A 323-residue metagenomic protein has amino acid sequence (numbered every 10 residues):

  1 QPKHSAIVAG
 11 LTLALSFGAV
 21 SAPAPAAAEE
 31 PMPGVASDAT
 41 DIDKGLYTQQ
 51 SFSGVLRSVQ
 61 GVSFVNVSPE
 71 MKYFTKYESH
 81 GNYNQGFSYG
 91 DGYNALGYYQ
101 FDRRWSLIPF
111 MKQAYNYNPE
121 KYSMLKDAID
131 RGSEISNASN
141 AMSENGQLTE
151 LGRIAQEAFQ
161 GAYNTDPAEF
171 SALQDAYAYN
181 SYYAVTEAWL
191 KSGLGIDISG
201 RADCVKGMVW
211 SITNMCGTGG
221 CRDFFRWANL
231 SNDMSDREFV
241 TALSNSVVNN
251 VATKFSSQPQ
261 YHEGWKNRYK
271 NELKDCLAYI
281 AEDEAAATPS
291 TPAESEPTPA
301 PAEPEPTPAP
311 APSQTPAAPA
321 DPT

Functional and structural regions predicted by a protein language model:
Q1-V8: Bacterial Sec-dependent N-terminal signal peptides
G10-S16: Hydrophobic membrane-insertion alpha-helices, especially the h-region of bacterial N-terminal signal peptides
L11, A24, E29: Cysteine-nucleophile amide-bond enzymes
S16-P25: C-terminal segment of classical bacterial N-terminal signal peptides
A27-I196, C204-A287: Cell-wall polysaccharide-cleaving catalytic domain and substrate-binding groove, primarily in peptidoglycan/chitin
A285-T323: Ser/Thr/Gly/Pro-rich low-complexity, disordered linker/stalk segments of secreted and cell-surface proteins
